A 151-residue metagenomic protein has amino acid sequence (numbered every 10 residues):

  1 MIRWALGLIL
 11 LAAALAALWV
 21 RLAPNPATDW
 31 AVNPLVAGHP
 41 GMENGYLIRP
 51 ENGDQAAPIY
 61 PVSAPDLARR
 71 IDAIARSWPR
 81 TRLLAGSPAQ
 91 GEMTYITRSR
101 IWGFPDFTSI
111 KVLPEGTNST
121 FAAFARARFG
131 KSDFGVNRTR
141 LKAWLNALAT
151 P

Functional and structural regions predicted by a protein language model:
I2-A5, L15-P151: Ser/Thr-rich, low-complexity intrinsically disordered terminal regions
